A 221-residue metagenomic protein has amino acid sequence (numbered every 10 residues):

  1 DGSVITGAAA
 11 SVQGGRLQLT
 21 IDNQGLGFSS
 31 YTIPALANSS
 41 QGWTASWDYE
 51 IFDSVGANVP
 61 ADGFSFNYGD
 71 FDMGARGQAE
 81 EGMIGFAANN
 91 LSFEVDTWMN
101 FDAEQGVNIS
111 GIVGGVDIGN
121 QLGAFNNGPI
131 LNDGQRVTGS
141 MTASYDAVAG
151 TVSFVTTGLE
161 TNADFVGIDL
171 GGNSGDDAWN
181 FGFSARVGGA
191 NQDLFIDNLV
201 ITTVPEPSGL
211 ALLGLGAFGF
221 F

Functional and structural regions predicted by a protein language model:
D1-T203: Polar, low-complexity loop segments and adjacent catalytic/binding residues used for recognizing and processing sugar
D197-L215: Short, threonine-centered small-residue motifs that mark membrane-proximal processing/anchoring sites and TM-junction
F220-F221: C-terminal membrane-anchoring or membrane-association module
